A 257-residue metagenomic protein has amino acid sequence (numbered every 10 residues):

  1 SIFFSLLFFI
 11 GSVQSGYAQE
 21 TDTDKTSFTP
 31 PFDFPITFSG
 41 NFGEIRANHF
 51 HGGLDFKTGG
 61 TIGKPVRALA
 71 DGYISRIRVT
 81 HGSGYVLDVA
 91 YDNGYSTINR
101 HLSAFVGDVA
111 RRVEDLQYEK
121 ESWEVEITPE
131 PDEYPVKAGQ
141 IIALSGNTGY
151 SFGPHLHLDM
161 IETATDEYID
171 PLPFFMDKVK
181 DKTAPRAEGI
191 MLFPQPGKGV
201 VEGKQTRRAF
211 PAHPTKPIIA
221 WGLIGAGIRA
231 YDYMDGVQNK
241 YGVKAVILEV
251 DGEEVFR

Functional and structural regions predicted by a protein language model:
I2-S12: Bacterial N-terminal signal peptides
G16-T97, S103-F105, E124, P129-D132 (+4 more regions): Surface-exposed, glycine-biased beta-strand/turn segments
L102-A104, F256-R257: Solvent-exposed serine/threonine-rich low-complexity stretches and specific carbohydrate-binding patches
A110-T128: Intrinsically disordered, low-complexity Ser/Thr- and acidic-rich flexible linkers and loops, especially at boundaries
H157-A164: A short hydrophobic beta-strand segment most commonly corresponding to one strand of the jelly-roll/cupin
I161, R229-Y231, D251: Generic beta-strand/beta-sheet core signal
E249-V255: Change "in extracellular beta-sheet-rich domains … of secreted and cell-surface proteins" to "in beta-sheet-rich domains
